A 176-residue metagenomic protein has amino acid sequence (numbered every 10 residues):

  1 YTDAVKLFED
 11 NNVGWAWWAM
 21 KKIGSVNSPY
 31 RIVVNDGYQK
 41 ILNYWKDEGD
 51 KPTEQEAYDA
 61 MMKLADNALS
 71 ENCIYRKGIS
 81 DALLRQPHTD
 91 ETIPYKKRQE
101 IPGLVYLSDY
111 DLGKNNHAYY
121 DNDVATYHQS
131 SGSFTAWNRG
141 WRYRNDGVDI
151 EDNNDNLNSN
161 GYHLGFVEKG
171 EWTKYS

Functional and structural regions predicted by a protein language model:
Y1-L83: Substrate-binding cleft of secreted/luminal carbohydrate-active enzymes
K77-S176: Extracytoplasmic
